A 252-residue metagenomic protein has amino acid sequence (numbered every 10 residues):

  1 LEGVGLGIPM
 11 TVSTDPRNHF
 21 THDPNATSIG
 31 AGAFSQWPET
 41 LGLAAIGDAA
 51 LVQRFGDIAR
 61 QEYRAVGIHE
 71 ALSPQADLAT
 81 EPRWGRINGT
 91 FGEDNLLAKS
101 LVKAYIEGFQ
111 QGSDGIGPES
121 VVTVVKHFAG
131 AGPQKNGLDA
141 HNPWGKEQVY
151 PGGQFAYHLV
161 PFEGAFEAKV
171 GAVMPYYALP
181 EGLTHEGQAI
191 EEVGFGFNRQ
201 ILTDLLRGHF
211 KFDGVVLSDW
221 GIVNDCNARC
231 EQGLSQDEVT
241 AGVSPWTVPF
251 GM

Functional and structural regions predicted by a protein language model:
L1-M252: Glycoside hydrolase catalytic-domain context in secreted enzymes
